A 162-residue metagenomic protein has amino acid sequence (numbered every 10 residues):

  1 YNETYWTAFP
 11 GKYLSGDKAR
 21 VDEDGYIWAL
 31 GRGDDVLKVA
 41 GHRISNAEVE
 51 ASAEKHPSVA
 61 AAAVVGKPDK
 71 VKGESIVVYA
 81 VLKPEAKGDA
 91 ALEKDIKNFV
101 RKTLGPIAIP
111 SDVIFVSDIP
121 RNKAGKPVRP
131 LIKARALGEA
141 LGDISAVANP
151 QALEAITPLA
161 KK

Functional and structural regions predicted by a protein language model:
Y1-Y5, F9, I44, E139-A140: Conserved ATP/PPi-binding loop(s) of AMP-dependent carboxylate-activating enzymes
E3, K18, S117-D118: Generic short beta-strand
G11, G16-A108, P127, A134 (+1 more regions): AMP-binding/adenylate-forming catalytic core of the ANL superfamily
V71, V116-G138: Flexible lysine-rich "adenylation lid" loop at the C-terminal edge of ANL adenylation domains
